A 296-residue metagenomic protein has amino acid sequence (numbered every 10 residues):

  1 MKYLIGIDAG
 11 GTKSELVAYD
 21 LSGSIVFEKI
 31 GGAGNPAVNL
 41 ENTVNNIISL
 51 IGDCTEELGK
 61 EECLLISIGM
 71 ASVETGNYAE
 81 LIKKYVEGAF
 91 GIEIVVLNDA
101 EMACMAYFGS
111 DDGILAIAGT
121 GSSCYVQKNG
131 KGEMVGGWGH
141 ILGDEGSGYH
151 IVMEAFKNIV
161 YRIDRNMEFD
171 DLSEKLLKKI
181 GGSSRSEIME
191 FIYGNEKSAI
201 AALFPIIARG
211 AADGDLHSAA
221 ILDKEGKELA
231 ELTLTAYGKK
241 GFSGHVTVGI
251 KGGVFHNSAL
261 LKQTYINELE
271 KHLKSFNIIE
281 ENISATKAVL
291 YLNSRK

Functional and structural regions predicted by a protein language model:
M1-E62, Y85, F90, Y107-I114 (+1 more regions): ATP-binding/phosphotransfer module of carbohydrate and carboxylate kinases, centering on a glycine-rich
K13, L65, G121: Broad gene-expression machinery/nucleic-acid interaction feature
L40, S67, N77, G139 (+3 more regions): Solvent-exposed, flexible loop/coil residues
E56-K60, I66-G76: Short hydrophobic interaction/assembly module
S67-S72, A118-T120, V246-F255: Glycine-rich beta-strand-to-loop/alpha-helix junction loops that act as flexible
G69, V95-L97, I279-E281: Structural motif
V73-F169: Phosphate-binding/catalytic loop of phosphoryl-transfer enzymes
